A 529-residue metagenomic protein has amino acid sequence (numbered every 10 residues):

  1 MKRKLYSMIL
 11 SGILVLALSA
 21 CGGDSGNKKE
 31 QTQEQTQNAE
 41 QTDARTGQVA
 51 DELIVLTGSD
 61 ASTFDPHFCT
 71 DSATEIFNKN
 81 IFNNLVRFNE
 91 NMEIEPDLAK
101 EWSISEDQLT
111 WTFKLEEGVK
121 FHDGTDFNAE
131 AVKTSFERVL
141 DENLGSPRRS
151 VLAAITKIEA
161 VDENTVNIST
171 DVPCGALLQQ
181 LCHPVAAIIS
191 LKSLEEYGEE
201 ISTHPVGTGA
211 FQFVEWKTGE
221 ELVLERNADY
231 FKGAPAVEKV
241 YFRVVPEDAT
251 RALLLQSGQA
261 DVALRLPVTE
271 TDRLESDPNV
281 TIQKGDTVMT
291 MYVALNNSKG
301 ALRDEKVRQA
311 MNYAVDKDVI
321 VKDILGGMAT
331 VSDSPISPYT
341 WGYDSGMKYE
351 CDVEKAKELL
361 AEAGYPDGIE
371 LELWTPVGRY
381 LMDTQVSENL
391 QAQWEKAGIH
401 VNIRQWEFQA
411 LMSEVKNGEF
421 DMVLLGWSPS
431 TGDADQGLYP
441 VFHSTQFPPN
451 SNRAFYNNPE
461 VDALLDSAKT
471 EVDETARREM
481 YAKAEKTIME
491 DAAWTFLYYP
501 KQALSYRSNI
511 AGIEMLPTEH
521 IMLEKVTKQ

Functional and structural regions predicted by a protein language model:
D43-A44, A73-E106, C182-T208, Y230-A236 (+7 more regions): Short, solvent-exposed loop/beta-turn-alpha elements that line the ligand-binding surface or hinge of extracytoplasmic
V55, G124, L373, E395-H443 (+1 more regions): Periplasmic binding protein-like
K100-G145, V161, N167, A301: Aromatic- and charge-enriched surface segment that lines or borders ligand/interaction sites
S103, D107, K114, S150-K192: Surface-exposed binding/hinge segments that line and control ligand-binding clefts or catalytic entry sites
N128-S135, T165-S169, G209-A210, V237-K239 (+3 more regions): Alpha-helical secondary-structure segments
G175-L181, G207, E362-Y380, V423-W427 (+1 more regions): Bilobed periplasmic-binding protein-like "clamshell/Venus-flytrap" ligand-binding domains
N227-R273, H400: Ligand-site clamp/hinge motif
Q283, R303-A392, N402, N457 (+1 more regions): Append "and occasionally in soluble cytosolic enzymes with long acidic Gly/Pro-rich linkers
